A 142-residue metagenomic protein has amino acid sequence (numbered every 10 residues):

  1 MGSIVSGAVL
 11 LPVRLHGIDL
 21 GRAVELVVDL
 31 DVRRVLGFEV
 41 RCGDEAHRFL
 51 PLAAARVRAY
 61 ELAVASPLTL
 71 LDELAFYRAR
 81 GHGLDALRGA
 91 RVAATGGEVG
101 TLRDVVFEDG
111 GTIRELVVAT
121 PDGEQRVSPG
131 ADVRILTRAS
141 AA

Functional and structural regions predicted by a protein language model:
M1-A142: Peripheral interaction segments used for macromolecular assembly
